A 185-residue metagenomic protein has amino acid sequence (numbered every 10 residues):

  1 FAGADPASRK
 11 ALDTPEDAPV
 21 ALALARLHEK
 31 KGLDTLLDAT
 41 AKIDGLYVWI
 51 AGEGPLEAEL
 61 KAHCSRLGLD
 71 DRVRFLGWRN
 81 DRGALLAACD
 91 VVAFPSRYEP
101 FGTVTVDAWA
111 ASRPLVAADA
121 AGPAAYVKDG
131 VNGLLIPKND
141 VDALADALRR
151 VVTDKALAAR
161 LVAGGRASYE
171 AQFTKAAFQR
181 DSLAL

Functional and structural regions predicted by a protein language model:
F1-A11: Acidic anion/phosphate-binding donor-loop and adjacent secondary structure in glycosyltransferase catalytic cores
P19-K42, P55-K61, D142: A conserved mid-protein helix/loop that constitutes part of the nucleotide-sugar donor-binding site
W78, R97: Aromatic "clamp/platform" in nucleotide-sugar-dependent glycosyltransferases that forms part of the donor/acceptor
V92-A93, V116: A short hydrophobic beta-strand element within the catalytic core of glycosyltransferases that build diverse glycans
G102-T105, P123: Short glycine/serine-rich donor-binding loops of glycosyltransferases
P114-A117, V127: Short hydrophobic beta-strand element within catalytic cores of glycosyltransferases and related nucleotide-activated
D129-G130, L134-V141, R150-K155: Conserved acidic donor-binding segment of nucleotide-sugar-dependent glycosyltransferases
A143, R150, L157-Q172, F178-D181: A short, well-ordered alpha-helix in the C-terminal region of glycosyltransferases
